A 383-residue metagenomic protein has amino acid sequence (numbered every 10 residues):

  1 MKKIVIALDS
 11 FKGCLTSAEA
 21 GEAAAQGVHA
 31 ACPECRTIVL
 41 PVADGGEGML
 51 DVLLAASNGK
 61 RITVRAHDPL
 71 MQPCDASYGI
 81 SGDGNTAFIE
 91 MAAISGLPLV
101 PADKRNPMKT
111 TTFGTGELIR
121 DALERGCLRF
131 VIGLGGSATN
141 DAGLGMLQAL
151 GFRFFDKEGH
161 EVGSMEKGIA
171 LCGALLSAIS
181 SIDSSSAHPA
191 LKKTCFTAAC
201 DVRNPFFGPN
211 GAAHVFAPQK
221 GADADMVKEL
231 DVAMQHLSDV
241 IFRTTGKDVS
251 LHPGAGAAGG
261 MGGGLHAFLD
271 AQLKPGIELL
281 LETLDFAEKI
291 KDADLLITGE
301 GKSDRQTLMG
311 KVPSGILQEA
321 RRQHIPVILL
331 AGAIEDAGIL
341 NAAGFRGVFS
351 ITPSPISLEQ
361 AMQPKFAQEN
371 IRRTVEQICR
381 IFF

Functional and structural regions predicted by a protein language model:
M1-L134, A138-F383: N-terminal loops that bind phosphate or other acidic moieties and the adjacent beta-alpha structural core
